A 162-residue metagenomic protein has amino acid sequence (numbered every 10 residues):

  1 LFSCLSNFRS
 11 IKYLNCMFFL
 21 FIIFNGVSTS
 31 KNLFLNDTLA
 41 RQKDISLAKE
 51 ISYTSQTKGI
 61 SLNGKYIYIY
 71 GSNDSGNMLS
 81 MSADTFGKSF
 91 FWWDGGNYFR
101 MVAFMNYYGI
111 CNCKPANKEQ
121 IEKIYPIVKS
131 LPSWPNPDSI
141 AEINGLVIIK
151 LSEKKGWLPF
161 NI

Functional and structural regions predicted by a protein language model:
C4, E50-T54, S130: Amphipathic alpha-helical segments that form well-ordered structural scaffolds and often line/cohere around active
C4-S30: Signature aromatic-anchored transmembrane alpha helix within multi-pass, membrane-resident enzymes that catalyze glycan
F21-G87: Membrane-embedded, lumen/periplasm-facing catalytic core of multi-pass transferases that use lipid-linked donors
K58-I162: Extracytosolic and intramembrane catalytic regions of membrane-associated proteins in envelope/secretory systems
